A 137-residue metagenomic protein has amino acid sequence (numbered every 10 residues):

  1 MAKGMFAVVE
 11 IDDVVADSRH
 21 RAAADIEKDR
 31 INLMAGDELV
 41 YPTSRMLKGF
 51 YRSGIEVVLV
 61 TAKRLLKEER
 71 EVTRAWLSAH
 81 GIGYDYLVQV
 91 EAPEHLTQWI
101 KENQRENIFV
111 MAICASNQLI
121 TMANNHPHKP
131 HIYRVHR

Functional and structural regions predicted by a protein language model:
K3-H20: Asp-based phosphoryl-transfer active-site loop
A16-R30, A75-G83: Short, basic/glycine-rich phosphate-binding loops at helix/coil junctions that contact nucleotide phosphates
K28-V58, L66-E71, P93-W99: Short, acidic loop-to-helix structural element flanking the phosphoryl-transfer center in phosphate-processing enzymes
K48-R52, S78, N124-H126: Anion (oxyanion) recognition and catalysis
L59-T61, A112, R134: Structural beta-sheet core signal
K63, R74, S78-Q98: A short, structured active-site edge motif that brings together acidic residues
V90-Q118: Conserved Lys-Pro-Asp/Glu-containing loop-to-beta segment of HAD-superfamily phosphomonoesterases, centered on
Q104, I108, N117-R137: Asp-based, Mg2+/Mn2+-dependent phosphohydrolase catalytic module
